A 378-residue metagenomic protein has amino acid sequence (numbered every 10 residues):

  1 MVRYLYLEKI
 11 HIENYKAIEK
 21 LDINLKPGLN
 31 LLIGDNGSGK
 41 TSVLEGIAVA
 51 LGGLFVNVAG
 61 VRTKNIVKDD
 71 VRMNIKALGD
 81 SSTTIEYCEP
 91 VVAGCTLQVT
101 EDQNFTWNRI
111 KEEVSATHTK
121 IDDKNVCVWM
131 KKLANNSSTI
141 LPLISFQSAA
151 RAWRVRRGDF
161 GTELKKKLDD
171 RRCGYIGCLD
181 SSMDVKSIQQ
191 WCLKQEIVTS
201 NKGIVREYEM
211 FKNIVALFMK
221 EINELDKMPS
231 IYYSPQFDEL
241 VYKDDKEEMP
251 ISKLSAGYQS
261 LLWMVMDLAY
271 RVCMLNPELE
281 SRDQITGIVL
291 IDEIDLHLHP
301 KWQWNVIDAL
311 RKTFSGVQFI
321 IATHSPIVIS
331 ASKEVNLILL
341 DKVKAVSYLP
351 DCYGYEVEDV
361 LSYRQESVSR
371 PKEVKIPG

Functional and structural regions predicted by a protein language model:
M1-S181, K220, K333: P-loop NTPase switch/coupling surface
M1-V61, F237-R364, V368-R370: Switch/communication elements of ASCE P-loop NTPase nucleotide-binding domains
V2-R3, Q98, C173-Q259, W263-Q284: Extended helical coiled-coil dimerization/tether regions that scaffold and oligomerize large DNA-maintenance assemblies
T83-E89, Y232-Q236, L340: Short, ordered beta-strand-loop transition motifs
D123-V126, I140, I204-V215, Y353-V357: A structural signal for well-ordered alpha-helical scaffolds and beta->alpha junctions
I144-S148, Y232, G287-E293: Extended hydrophobic secondary-structure segments that form protein cores and membrane-embedded regions
